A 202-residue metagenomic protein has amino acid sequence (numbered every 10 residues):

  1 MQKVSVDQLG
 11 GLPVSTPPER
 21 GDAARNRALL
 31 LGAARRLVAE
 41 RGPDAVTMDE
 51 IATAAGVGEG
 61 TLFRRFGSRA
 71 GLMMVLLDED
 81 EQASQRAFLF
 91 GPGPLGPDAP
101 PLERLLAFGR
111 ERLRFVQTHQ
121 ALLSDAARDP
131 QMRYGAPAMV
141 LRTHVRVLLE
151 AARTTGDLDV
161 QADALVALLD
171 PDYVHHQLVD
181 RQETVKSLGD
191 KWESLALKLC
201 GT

Functional and structural regions predicted by a protein language model:
M1-R41, M48-A54, G71: Basic, helix-initiating cap at the start of DNA-binding domains
R20, R27, M48, A70 (+4 more regions): Short, structured helix-loop boundary elements
A24-G32, A39, D44-A45, G56 (+3 more regions): An amphipathic alpha-helix adjacent to DNA-recognition modules
R36, E40, S68, F90 (+5 more regions): Conserved amphipathic alpha-helical interaction elements at protein-protein interfaces in regulatory, energy-coupling
G60: Key DNA-contact positions within bacterial/archaeal DNA-binding proteins
V75, F88-Q117, R142: Hydrophobic alpha-helical connector segments
P92-G93, R110-V116, L148-E150, S194-C200: Helix-loop "lid/cap" segments that line or gate small-molecule binding pockets
L123-G135, M139-R142, E150-L195, L199: Hydrophobic/aromatic-rich alpha-helical bundle segments in the mid-to-C-terminal region
